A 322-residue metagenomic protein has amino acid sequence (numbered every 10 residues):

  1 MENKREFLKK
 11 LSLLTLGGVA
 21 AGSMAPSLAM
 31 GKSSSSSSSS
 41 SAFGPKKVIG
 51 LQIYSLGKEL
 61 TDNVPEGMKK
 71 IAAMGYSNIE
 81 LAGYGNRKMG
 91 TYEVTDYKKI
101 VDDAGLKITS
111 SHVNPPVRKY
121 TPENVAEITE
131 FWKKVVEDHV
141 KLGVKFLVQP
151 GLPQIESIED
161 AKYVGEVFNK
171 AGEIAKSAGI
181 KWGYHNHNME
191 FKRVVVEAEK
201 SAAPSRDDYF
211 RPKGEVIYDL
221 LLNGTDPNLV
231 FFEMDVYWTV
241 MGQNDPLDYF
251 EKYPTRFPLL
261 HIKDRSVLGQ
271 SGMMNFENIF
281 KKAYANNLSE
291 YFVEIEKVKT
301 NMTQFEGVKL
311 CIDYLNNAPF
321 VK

Functional and structural regions predicted by a protein language model:
M1-G18: N-terminal secretory signal peptides and thylakoid transit peptides that target proteins across membranes
S12-L13, V19-S23, R118-F231, F305: Active-site acidic/histidine proton-transfer and metal-coordination neighborhood in alpha/beta enzyme cores
M24-D62, E66-K70: C-terminal segment of N-terminal export signals and the immediately downstream linker at the start of the mature
S40-P45, M68-A73, G90-S110, K133-G143 (+5 more regions): Acidic (Asp/Glu)-rich catalytic clusters
K47-Q52, I79-L81, I108-V113, L147-Q149 (+4 more regions): Hydrophobic faces of well-ordered beta-strands that scaffold small-molecule active sites in alpha/beta enzyme cores
G50-D62, P115-T129: Active-site mouth loops of central-metabolism enzymes
L51, I71, I79, V101 (+6 more regions): Conserved, mostly hydrophobic/aromatic
L60, M68, E123, W238-S289 (+1 more regions): Gly/Pro-rich active-site loop or hairpin
